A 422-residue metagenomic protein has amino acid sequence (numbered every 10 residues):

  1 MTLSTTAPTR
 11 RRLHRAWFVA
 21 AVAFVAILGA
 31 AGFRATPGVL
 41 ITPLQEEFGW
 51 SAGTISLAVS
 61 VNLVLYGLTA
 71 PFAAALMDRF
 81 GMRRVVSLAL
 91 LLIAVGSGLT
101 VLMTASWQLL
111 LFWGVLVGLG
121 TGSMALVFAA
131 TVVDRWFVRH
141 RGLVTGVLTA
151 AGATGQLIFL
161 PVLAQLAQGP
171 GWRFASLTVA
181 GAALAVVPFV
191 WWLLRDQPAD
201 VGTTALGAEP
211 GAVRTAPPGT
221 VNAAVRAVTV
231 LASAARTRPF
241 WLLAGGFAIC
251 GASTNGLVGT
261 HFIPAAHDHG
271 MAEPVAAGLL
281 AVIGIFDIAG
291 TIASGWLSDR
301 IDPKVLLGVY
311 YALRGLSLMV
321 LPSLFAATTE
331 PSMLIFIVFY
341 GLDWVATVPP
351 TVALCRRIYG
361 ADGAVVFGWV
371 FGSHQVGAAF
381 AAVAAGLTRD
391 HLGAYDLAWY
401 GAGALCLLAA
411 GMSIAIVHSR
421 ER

Functional and structural regions predicted by a protein language model:
L28, G96, Q108-M124, A248-I249 (+1 more regions): Hydrophobic core of transmembrane alpha-helices in multi-pass small-molecule transporters, especially MFS/SLC-type
P37-I41, A232-I292, A381: Extracytoplasmic gate region of multi-pass secondary transporters
L44, S123-F137, A346-Y359: Intracellular juxtamembrane helix-capping segments at the cytosolic ends of symmetry-related transmembrane helices
L44-Q45, L76-M77, I158-P170, A266-H267 (+2 more regions): Interfacial helix-cap and linker-helix signal at transmembrane-aqueous boundaries of multi-pass secondary transporters
T69-M82, T291-P303, R389-D390: Helix-to-loop junctions at the C-terminal end of transmembrane segments in multipass secondary transporters
L91-T104, L313-A326: C-terminal ends and interior cores of transmembrane alpha-helices in multi-pass membrane transporters/permeases
W113-A150: Cytoplasmic helix-loop-helix junction between adjacent transmembrane helices in 12-TM secondary transporters
L148-A199: Helix-loop-helix hairpin linking two adjacent transmembrane segments in secondary transporters
